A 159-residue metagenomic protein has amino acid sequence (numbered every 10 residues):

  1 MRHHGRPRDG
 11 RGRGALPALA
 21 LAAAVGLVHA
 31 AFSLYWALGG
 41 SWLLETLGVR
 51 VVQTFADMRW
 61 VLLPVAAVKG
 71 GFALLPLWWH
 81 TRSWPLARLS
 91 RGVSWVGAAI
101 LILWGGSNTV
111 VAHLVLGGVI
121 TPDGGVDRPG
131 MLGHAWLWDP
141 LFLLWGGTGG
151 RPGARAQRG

Functional and structural regions predicted by a protein language model:
R2-G12, W78-A98, R158-G159: Cytoplasmic juxtamembrane regions at transmembrane-helix boundaries
G10-L21: N-terminal membrane topogenic signal
L21-F32, V93-N108: Hydrophobic alpha-helical membrane-insertion segments
V28-W60, L114: Hydrophobic transmembrane helix segments
A31, F55-W78, A99, P140: Core segments of alpha-helical transmembrane spans in multipass integral membrane proteins
H80, L116-G117, G147-G159: Cytosolic juxtamembrane helix at the C-terminal end of the final transmembrane segment
V126-W145: Individual transmembrane alpha-helices with interfacial aromatic-anchor signatures
